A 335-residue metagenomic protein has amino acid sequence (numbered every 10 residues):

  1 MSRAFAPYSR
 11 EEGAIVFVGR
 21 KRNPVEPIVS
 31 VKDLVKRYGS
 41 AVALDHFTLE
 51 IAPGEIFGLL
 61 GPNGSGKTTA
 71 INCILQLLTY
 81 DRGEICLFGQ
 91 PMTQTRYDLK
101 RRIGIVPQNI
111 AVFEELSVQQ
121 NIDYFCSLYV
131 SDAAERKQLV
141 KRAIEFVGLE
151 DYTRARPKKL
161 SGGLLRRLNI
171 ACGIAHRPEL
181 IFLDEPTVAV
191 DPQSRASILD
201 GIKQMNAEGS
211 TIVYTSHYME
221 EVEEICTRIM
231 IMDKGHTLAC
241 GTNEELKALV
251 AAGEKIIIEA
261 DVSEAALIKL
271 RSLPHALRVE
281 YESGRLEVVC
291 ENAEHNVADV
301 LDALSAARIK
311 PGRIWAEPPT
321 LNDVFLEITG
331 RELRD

Functional and structural regions predicted by a protein language model:
G83-P91, D98-L99: Conserved ABC transporter NBD signature motif
E115, R156-G163: Conserved ABC ATPase signature
D123, S127, A134-Y152: Conserved ABC ATPase "signature" region
I170: Hydrophobic anchor residue at the start of the ABC signature
R177: Conserved catalytic motifs of ABC-family nucleotide-binding domains
I181-E185: Catalytic Walker B motif of ABC-type/P-loop ATPase nucleotide-binding domains
L199-E291: ABC transporter nucleotide-binding domain
